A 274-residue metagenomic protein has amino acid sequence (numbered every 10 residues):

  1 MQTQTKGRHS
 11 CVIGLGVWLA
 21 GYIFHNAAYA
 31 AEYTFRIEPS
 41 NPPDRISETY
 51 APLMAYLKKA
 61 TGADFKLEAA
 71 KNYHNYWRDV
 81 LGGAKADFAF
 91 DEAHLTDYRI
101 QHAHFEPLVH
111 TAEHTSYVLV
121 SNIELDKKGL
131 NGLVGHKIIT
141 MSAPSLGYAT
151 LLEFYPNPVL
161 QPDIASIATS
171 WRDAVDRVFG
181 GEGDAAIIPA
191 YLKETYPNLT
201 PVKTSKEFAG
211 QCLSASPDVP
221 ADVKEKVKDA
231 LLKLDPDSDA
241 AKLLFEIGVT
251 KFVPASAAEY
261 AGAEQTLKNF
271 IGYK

Functional and structural regions predicted by a protein language model:
Q2-L15: Bacterial N-terminal signal peptides that target proteins for export
G14-H25: Bacterial N-terminal signal peptides
A30-L95: Extracytoplasmic small-molecule ligand-binding "clamshell" domains of the periplasmic binding protein/Venus flytrap
A31-S40, I46, E113-S121, Y191-D235 (+2 more regions): Periplasmic-binding protein-like
R36-Y56, H114-D176, G180: Bilobed "Venus flytrap"/periplasmic-binding protein-like clamshell domains and structurally analogous long
K66-A70, A165-I167, V202: General small-molecule cofactor/ligand-binding pocket signal
A70, H74-G132: Acidic, polar ligand-binding/catalytic clefts
F90-H102, V175-E207: A ligand-binding cleft/hinge motif common to bilobed small-molecule-binding domains
